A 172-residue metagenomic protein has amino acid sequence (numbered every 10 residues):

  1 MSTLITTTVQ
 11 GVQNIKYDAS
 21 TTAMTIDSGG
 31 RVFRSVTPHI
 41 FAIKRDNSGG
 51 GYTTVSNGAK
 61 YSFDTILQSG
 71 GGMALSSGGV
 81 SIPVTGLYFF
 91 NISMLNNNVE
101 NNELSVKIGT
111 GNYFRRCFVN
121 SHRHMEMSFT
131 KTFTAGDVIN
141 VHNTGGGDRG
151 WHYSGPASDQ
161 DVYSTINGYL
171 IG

Functional and structural regions predicted by a protein language model:
M1, V12, D27-G30, L170-I171: A signal for long, low-complexity, Ser/Thr/Asn-enriched, surface-exposed stalk/shaft and domain-boundary segments
S2-T21, V138: Right-handed beta-helix
I5-T8, D27, V55-S56: Serine/threonine-rich, low-complexity intrinsically disordered segments
T7, S20, G30, G109-T110: A general, composition-driven signal for non-globular sequence regions
T8, K16-Y17, T25, S81 (+1 more regions): Generic structural signal for beta-strand residues in well-ordered domains
N14, S20, M24-R34: Elongated, non-catalytic scaffold/linker segments and compositionally distinctive motifs
V32-G172: Extracellular jelly-roll beta-sandwich "head" domains, especially the C-terminal globular C1q domain
